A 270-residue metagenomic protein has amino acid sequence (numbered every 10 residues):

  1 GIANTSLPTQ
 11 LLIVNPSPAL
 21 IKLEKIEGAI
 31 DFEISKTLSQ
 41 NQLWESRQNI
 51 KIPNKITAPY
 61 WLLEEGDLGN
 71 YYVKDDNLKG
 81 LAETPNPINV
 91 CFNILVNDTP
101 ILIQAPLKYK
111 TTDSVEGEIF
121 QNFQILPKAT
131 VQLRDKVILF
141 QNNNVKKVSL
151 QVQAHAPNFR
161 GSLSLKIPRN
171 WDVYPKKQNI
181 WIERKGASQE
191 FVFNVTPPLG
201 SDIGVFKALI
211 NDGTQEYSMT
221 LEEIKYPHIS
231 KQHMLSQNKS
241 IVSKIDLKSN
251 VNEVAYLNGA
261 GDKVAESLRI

Functional and structural regions predicted by a protein language model:
G1-I2, I270: Accessible peptide chain termini
I2-N250: Long beta-sheet-rich domains in secretory-pathway and surface-associated proteins
A255-I270: Helical hinge/lid and interdomain linker segments adjacent to catalytic or ligand-binding clefts that mediate domain
